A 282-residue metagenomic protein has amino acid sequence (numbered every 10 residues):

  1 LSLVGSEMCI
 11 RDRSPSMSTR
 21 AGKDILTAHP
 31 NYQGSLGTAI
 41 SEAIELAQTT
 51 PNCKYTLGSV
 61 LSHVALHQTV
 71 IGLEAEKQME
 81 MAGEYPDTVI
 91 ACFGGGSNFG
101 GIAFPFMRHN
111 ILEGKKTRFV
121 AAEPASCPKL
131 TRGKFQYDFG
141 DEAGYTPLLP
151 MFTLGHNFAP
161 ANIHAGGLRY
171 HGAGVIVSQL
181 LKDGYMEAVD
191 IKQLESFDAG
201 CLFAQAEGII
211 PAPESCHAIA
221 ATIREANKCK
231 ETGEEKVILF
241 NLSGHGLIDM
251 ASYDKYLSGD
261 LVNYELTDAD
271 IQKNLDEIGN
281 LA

Functional and structural regions predicted by a protein language model:
L1-G5, C9-I10: Single conserved hydrophobic/aromatic residue that forms the stacking wall/gate of nucleotide- or nucleobase-binding
S6, F93-A103, K129-T131, S215-I223 (+1 more regions): Short glycine/serine/threonine-rich phosphate/pyrophosphate-binding segments that cradle anionic phosphate groups
S14, G58, A91-F93, V120-A122 (+3 more regions): Generic beta-strand/beta-sheet core signal
M17-R20, F93-S97, E123-P128, L242-G246: Acidic, glycine-rich active-site loops and adjacent beta-strand->loop/helix elements that engage anionic groups
I25-H63, I71, G83, R108-K116 (+2 more regions): Active-site/ligand-binding loops adjacent to catalytic centers
K77-E84: Phosphate/pyrophosphate-binding loops at sites that engage ATP/ADP/AMP, CoA/4′-phosphopantetheine, polyphosphate
Y85-F99, F119, K236-L242: A short, small-residue-rich loop immediately preceding and capping a beta-strand
A204-G246: C-terminal structured "cap/appendage" subdomains that terminate the fold
